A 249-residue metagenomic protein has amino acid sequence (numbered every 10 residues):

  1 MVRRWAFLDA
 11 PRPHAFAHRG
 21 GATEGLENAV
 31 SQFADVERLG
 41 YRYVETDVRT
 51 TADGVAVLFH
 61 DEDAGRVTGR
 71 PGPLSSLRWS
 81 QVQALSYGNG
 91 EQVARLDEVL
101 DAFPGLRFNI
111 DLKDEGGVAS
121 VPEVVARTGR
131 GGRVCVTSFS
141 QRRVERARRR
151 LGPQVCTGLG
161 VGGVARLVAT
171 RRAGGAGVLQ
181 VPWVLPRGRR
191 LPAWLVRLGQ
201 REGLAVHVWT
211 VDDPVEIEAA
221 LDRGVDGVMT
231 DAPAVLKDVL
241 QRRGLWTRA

Functional and structural regions predicted by a protein language model:
M1-A249: Phosphate-group recognition and catalysis centered on beta-loop-alpha active-site segments
